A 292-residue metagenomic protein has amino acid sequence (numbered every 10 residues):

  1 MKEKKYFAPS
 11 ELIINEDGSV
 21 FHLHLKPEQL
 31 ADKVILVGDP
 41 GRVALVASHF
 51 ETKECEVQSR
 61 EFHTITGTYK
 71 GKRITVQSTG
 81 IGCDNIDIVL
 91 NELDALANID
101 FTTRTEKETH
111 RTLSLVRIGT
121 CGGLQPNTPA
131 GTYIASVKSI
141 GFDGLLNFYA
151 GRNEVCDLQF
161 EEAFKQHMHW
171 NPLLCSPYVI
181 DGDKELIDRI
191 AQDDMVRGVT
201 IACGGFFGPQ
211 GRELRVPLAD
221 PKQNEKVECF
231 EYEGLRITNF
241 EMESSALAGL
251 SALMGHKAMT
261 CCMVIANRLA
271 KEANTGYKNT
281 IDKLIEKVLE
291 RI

Functional and structural regions predicted by a protein language model:
K2-Y178: Metabolite-binding pocket within alpha/beta catalytic cores that recognizes anionic/polar moieties
H22-Q29, G204-F207, D282-R291: Intrinsically disordered, low-complexity segments enriched in small residues
G122, S139, I201-G208, A246 (+1 more regions): Glycine-rich beta-alpha junction loops
Q159-Y232: Active-site rim beta-loop-alpha module in soluble metabolic enzymes
P177-G182, N239-A246: Polyanion-binding loop/helix "lid" in catalytic or ligand-binding cores
G234-T238: Short pre-catalytic strand/loop immediately N-terminal to key active-site residues, enriched for Gly-Thr
S245-G276: Zn-dependent metallopeptidase/amidohydrolase metal-coordination segment
N267-I292: His/Asp/Glu-rich mid-to-C-terminal helical/loop segments that flank catalytic regions of hydrolases
